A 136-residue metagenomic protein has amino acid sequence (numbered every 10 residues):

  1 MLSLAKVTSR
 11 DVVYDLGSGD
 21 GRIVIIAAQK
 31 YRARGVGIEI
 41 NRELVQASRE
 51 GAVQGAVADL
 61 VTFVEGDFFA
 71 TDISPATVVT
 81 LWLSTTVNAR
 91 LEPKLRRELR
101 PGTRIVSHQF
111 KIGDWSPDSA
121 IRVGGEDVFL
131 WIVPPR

Functional and structural regions predicted by a protein language model:
M1-R10: Conserved alpha-helix/loop element of class I SAM-dependent methyltransferases that forms part of the SAM/SAH-binding
R10-G19: Conserved class I S-adenosyl-L-methionine
G21-I25: Glycine-rich SAM-binding Motif I of class I
A28-R32: Gly/Ala-rich phosphate-binding loop of Rossmann-like dinucleotide-binding domains, activating on the conserved
R34-E39: Conserved SAM-binding motif I beta-strand of class I
V45-P75: S-adenosyl-L-methionine
S74-R90: A short SAM/SAH-binding and catalytic strip from SAM-dependent methyltransferases
T86-R136: C-terminal substrate-binding/active-site "lid" region of AdoMet-derived donor-dependent transferases
